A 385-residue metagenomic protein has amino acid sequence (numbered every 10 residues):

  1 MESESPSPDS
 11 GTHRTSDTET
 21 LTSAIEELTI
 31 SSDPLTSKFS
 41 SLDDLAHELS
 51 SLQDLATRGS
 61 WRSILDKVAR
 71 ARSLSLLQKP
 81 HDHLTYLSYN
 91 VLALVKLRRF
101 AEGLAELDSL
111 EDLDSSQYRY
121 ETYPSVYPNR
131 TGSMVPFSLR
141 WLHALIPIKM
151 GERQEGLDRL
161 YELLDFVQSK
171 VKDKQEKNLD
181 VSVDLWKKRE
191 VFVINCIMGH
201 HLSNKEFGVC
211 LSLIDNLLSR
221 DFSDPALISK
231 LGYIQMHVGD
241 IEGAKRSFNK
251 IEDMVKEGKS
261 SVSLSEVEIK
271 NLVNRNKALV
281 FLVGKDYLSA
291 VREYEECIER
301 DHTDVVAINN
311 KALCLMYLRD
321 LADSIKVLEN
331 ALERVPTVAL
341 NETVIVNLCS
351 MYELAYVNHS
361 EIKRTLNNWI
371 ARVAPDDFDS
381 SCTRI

Functional and structural regions predicted by a protein language model:
L42-E48, D82-L87, S133-R140, L185-I194 (+4 more regions): Generic helix N-cap/helix-start motif at coil->alpha-helix transitions
S51, N90-L92, H143, I197 (+4 more regions): Structural register within alpha-helical repeat arrays
L55, L94-K96, H143, P147 (+5 more regions): Residue at a conserved register position within TPR or TPR-like alpha-solenoid repeats
L74-H81, S116-S133, V167-K187, N216-D221 (+1 more regions): Flexible helix-coil transition and linker loops at the boundaries of alpha-helical arrays
N249-I385: Structured C-terminal portions of repeat-based eukaryotic scaffold domains
